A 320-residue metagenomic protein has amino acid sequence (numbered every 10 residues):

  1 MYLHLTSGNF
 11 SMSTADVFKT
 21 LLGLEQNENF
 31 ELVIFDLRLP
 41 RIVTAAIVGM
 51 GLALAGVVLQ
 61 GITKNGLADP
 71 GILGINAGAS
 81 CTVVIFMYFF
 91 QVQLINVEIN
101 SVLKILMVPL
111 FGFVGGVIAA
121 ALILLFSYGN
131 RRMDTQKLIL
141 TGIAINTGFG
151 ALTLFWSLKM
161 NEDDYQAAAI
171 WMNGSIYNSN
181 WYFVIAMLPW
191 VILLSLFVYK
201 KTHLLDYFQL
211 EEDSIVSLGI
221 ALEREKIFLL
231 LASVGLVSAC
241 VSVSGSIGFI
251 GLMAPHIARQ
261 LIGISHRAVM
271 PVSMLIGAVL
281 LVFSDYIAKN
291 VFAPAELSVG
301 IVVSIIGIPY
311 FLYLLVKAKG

Functional and structural regions predicted by a protein language model:
M1-G320: Alpha-helical transmembrane segments in inner-membrane proteins
